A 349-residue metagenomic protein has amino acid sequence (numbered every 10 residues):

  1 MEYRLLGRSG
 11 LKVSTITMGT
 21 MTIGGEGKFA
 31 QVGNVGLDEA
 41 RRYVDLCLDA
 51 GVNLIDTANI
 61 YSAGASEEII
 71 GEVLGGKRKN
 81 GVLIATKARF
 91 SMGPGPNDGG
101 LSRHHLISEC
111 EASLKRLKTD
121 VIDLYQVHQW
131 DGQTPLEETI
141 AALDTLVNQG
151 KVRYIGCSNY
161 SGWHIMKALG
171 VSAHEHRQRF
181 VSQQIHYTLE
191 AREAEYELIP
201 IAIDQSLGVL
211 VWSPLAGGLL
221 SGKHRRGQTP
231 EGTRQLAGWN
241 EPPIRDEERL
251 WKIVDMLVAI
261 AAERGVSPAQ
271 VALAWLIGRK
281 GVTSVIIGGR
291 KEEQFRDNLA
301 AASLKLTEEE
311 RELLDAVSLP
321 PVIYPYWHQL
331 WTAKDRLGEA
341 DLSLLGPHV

Functional and structural regions predicted by a protein language model:
M1-V82: N-terminal binding-site loop/beta-alpha segment at the start of enzyme catalytic domains that lines or forms
L6, M18, I55, I70 (+12 more regions): Conserved, mostly hydrophobic/aromatic
L11-I16, G51-N53, R78-V82, T119-D123 (+5 more regions): Short, well-ordered coil/turn segments that N-cap beta-strands
G27, V32, G93-E197: Glycine/proline-rich, positively charged, aromatic-decorated active-site loop/lid region on the catalytic face
V44, E67, G71, C110-L114 (+7 more regions): Generic structural signal for well-ordered alpha-helices, preferentially at hydrophobic/aromatic core positions
A88-F90, S161, Y187-A191, S213-L220 (+2 more regions): Glycine-rich beta-alpha junction loops
A194-G232, S267: Aromatic-lined glycan-binding groove of carbohydrate-active enzymes
D204, Q228-E263, G278-V282, R296-V349: Terminal-tail/helix-coil boundary detector
